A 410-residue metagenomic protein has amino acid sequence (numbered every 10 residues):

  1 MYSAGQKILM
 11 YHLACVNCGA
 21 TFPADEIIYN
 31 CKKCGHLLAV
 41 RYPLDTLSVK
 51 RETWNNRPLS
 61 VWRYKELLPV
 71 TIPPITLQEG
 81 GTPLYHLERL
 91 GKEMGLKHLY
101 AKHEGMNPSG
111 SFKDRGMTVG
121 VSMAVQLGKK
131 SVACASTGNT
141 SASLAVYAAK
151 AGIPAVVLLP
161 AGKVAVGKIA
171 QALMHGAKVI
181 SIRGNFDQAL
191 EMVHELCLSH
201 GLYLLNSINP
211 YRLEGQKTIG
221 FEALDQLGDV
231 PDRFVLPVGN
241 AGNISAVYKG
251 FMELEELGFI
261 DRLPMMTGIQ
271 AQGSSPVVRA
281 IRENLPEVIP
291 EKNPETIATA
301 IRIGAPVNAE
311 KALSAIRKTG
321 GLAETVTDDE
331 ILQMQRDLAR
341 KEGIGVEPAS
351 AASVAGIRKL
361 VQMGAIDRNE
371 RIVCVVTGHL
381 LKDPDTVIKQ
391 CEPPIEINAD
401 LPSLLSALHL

Functional and structural regions predicted by a protein language model:
Y2-L410: PLP-dependent amino-acid enzyme catalytic core
